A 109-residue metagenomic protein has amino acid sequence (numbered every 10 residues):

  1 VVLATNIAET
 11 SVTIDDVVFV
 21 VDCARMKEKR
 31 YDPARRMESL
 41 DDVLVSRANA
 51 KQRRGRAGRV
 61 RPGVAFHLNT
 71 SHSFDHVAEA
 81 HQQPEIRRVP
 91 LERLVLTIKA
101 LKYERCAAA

Functional and structural regions predicted by a protein language model:
V1-A109: P-loop NTPase motor module signature
